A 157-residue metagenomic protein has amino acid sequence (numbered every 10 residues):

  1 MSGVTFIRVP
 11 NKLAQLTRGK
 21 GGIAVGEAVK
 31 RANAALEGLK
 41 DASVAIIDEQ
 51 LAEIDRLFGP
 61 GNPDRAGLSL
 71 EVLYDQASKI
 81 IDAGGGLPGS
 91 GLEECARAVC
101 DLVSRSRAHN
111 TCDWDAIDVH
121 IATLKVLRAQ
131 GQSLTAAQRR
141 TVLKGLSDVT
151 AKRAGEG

Functional and structural regions predicted by a protein language model:
S2-K20, L124, R128-G157: Structural secondary-structure packing elements that flank or coincide with functional cores
G19-K30: Short, charge-rich amphipathic alpha-helices with coiled-coil/heptad character
V29-E71: Long, amphipathic alpha-helical coiled-coil segments characteristic of histidine-phosphotransfer scaffolds
A42, L87-S90, L134: Residue-level signal for short amphipathic helical patches enriched in basic/charged and nearby hydrophobic residues
I54-R65, G84-L87, V103-S106, R128-G131: Secondary-structure edge/capping motif, primarily at the C-terminal ends of alpha-helices and the immediately following
L68-R105: Extended, amphipathic alpha-helices with heptad-repeat/coiled-coil or helix-bundle character that serve as
R97-C100, I121-K125: Conserved beta-strand-loop-beta-strand hairpin that lines the nucleotide-binding pocket of ATP/GTP-utilizing enzymes
S106-D118: Histidine phosphotransfer helical core of two-component systems
